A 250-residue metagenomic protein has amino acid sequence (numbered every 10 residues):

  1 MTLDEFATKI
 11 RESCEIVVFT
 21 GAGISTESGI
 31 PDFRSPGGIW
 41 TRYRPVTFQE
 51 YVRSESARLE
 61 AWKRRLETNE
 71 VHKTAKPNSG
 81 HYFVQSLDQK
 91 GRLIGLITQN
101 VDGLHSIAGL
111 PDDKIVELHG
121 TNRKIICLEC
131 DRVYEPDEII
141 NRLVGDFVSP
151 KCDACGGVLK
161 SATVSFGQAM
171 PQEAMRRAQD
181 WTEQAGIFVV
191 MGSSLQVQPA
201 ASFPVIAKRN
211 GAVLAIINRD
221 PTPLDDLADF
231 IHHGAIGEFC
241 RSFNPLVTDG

Functional and structural regions predicted by a protein language model:
M1-G250: Conserved catalytic core of sirtuin-type NAD+-dependent deacylases
